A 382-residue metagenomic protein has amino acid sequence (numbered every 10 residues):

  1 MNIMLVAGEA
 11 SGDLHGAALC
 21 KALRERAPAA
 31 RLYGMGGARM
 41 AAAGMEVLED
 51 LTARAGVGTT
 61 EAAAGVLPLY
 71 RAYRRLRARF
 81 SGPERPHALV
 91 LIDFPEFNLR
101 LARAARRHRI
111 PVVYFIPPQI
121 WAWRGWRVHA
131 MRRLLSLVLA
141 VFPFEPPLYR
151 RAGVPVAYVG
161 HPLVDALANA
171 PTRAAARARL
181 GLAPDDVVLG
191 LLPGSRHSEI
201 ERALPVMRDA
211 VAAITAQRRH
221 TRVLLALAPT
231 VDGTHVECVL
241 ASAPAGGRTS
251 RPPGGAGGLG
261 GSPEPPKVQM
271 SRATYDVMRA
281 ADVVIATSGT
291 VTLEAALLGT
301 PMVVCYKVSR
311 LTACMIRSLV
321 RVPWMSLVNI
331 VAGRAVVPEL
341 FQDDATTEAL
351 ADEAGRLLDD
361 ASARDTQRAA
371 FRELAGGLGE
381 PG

Functional and structural regions predicted by a protein language model:
M1-G382: Nucleotide-activated sugar donor-binding and catalytic core shared by glycosyltransferases and related lipid-linked
